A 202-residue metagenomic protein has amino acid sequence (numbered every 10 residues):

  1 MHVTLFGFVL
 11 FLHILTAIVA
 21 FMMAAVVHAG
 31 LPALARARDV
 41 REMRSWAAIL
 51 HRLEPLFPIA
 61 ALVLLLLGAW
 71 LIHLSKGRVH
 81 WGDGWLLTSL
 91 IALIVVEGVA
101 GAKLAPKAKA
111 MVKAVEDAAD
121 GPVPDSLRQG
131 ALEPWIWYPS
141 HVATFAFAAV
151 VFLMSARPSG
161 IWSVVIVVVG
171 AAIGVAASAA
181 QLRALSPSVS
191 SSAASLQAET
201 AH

Functional and structural regions predicted by a protein language model:
M1-H202: Polytopic transmembrane helical bundles with strong interfacial aromatic enrichment
